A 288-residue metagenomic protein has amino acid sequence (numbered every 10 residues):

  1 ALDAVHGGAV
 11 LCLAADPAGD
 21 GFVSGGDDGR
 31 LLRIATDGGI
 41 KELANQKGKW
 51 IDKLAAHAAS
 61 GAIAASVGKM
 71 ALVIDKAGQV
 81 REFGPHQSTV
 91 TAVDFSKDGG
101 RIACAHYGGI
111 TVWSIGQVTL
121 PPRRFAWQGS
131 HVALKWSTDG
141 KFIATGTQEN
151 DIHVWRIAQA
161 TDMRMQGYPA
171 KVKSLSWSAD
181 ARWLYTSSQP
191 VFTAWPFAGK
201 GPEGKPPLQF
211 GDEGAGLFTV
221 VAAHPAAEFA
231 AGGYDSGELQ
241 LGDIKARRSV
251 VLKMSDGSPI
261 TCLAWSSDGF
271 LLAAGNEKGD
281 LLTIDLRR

Functional and structural regions predicted by a protein language model:
A1-R288: WD40-repeat beta-propeller superdomains and closely related acidic/aromatic-rich repeat-like regions
